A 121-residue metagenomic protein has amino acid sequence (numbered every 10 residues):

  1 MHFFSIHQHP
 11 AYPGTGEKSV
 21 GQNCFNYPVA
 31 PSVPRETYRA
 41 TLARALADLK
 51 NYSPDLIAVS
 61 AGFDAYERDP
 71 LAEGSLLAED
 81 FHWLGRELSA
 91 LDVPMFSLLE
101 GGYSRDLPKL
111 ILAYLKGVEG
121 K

Functional and structural regions predicted by a protein language model:
M1-E87, L115-K116: Conserved alpha-helical scaffold segments that buttress catalytic/binding sites
A58-A61, F96-E100: Glycine-rich anion-binding loop/nest that anchors nucleotide
D64-E67, L99-L107: Active-site environment of divalent metal-dependent phosphoester hydrolases
L77-A78, L107-K121: Short, electropositive alpha-helical surface patch
A90-M95: A short helix->loop->beta-strand "cap" motif at the edges of active sites that frequently abuts
